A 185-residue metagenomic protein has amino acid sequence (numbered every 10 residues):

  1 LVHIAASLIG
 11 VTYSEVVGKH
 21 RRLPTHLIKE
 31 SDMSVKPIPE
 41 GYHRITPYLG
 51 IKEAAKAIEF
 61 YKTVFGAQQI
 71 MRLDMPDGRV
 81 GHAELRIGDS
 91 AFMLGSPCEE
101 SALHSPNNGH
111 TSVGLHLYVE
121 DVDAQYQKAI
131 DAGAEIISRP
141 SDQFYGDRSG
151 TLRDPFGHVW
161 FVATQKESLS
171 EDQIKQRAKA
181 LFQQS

Functional and structural regions predicted by a protein language model:
L1-I9: Extreme N-terminal basic, low-complexity initiation segments that serve as generic localization/processing leaders
K19-D32: Short, Lys/Arg-enriched N-terminal segments with co-localized hydrophobic residues within the first ~10-30 amino acids
D32-G50, I58-R153, A163-S185: Vicinal oxygen chelate
F156: C-terminal catalytic core of tyrosine-transesterase DNA break-rejoin enzymes
